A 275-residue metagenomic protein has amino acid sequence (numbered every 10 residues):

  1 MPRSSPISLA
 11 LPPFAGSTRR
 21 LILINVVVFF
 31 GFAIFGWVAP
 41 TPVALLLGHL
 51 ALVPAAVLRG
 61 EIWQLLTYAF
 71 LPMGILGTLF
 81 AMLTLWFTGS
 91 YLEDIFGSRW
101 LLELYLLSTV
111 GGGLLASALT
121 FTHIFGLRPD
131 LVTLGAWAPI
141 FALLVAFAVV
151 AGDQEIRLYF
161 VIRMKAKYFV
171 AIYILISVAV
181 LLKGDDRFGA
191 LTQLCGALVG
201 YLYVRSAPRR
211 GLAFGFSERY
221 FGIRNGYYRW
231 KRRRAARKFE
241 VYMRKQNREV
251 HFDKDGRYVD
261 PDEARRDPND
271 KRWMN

Functional and structural regions predicted by a protein language model:
M1-S17, S177-N275: C-terminal transmembrane module of polytopic alpha-helical membrane proteins
P12-T133, L181-C195, R205: N-terminal TM1-TM2 helical hairpin plus the immediately adjacent luminal interfacial "cap"
S17-L21, M164-F169: Select subsegments of transmembrane alpha-helices in polytopic membrane proteins, especially boundary-proximal
L85, G89, A146-V150, G200-V204: Hydrophobic transmembrane alpha-helices
D94, V150-R163, R209-G211: Alpha-helical transmembrane bundle and helix-membrane interface signal in multi-pass integral membrane proteins
T109-G111, A166-L175: Small-residue-rich segments of transmembrane alpha-helices in multi-pass membrane proteins, especially helix faces
P129-G152, A166: Membrane-interface micro-motifs in multi-pass membrane enzymes
A148-D153, I176-V180: Interfacial segments of multi-pass membrane proteins
